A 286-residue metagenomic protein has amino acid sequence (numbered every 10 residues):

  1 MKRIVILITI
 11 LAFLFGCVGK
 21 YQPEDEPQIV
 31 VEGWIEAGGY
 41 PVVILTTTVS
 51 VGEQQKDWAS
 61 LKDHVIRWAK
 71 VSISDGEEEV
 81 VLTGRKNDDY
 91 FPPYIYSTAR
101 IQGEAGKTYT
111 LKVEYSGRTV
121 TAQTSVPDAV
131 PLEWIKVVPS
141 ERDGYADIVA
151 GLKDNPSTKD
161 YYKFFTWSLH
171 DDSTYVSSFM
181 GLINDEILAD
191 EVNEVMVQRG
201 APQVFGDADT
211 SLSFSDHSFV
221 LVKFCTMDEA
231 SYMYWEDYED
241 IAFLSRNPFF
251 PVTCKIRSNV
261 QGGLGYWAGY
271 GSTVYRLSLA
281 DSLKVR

Functional and structural regions predicted by a protein language model:
M1-F15: Sec-dependent bacterial lipoprotein signal peptides
C17-R286: A sequence/structural signal for flexible, mid-protein segments enriched in small/helix-disrupting residues
